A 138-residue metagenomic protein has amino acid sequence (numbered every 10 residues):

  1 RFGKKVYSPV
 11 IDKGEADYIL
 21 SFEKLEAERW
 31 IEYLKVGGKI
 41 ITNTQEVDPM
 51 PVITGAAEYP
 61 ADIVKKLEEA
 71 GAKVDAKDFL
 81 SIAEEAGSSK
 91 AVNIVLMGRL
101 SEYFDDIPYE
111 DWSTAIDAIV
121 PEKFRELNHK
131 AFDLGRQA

Functional and structural regions predicted by a protein language model:
R1-A138: Active-site cofactor/cluster-binding pocket
